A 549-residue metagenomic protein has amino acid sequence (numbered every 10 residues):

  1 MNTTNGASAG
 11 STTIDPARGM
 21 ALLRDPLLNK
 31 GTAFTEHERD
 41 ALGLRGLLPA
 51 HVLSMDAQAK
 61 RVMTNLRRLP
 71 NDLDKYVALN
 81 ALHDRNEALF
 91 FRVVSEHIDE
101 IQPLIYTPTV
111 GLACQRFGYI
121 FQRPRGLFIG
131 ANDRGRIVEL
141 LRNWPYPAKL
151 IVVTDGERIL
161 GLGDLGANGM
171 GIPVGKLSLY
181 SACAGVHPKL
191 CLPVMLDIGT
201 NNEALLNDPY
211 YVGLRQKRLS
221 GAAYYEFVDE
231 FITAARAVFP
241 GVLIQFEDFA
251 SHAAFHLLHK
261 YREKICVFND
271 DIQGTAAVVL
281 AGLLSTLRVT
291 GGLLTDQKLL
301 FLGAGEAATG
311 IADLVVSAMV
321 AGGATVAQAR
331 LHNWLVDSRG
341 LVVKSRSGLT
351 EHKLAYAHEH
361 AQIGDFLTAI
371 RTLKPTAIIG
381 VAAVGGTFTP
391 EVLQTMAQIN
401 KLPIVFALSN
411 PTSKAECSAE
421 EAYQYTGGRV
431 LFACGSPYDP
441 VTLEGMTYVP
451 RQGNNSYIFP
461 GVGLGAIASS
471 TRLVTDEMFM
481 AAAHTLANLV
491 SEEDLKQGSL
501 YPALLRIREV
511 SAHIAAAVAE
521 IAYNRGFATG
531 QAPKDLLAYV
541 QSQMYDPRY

Functional and structural regions predicted by a protein language model:
N2-C266, I521, A528, L537 (+1 more regions): N-terminal ligand-binding/catalytic initiation module
L28-N29, D270-G274, L287-T290, P403 (+2 more regions): Adenosine-phosphate binding glycine-rich loop
D40, L44-L47, R68, Y119-Q122 (+17 more regions): Generic secondary-structure signature for well-ordered alpha-helical cores
L140-L141, G161-I172, E203-Y210, A254-K260 (+7 more regions): Short acidic, glycine/serine/threonine-rich loops at helix termini
S251, V342-K344, A361-I363, V381-G385 (+2 more regions): N-terminal Rossmann-like NAD(P) cofactor-binding subdomain of oxidoreductases, focused on the glycine-rich
K264-I265, N269-G380, T529-G530: Glycine-rich phosphate/diphosphate-binding loop of Rossmann-like nucleotide-binding domains
D365-K374, A383-V405: Rossmann-fold NAD(P) dinucleotide-binding segment
